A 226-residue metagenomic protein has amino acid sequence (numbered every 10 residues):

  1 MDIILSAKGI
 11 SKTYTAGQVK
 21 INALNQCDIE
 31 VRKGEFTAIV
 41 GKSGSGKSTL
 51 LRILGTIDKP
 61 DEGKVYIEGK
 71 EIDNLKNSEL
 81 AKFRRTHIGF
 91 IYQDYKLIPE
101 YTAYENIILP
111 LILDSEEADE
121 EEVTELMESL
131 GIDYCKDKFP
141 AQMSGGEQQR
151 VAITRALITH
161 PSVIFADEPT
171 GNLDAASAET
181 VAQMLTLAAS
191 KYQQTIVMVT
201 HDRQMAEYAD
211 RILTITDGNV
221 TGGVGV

Functional and structural regions predicted by a protein language model:
M1-I3, G225-V226: Short, Lys/Arg-enriched, disordered terminal segments
I4-Y208, I212-I215: ABC family nucleotide-binding domain
I212-V224: H-loop (His-switch) and adjacent beta-strand-loop-beta switch element of ABC-type ATPase nucleotide-binding domains
